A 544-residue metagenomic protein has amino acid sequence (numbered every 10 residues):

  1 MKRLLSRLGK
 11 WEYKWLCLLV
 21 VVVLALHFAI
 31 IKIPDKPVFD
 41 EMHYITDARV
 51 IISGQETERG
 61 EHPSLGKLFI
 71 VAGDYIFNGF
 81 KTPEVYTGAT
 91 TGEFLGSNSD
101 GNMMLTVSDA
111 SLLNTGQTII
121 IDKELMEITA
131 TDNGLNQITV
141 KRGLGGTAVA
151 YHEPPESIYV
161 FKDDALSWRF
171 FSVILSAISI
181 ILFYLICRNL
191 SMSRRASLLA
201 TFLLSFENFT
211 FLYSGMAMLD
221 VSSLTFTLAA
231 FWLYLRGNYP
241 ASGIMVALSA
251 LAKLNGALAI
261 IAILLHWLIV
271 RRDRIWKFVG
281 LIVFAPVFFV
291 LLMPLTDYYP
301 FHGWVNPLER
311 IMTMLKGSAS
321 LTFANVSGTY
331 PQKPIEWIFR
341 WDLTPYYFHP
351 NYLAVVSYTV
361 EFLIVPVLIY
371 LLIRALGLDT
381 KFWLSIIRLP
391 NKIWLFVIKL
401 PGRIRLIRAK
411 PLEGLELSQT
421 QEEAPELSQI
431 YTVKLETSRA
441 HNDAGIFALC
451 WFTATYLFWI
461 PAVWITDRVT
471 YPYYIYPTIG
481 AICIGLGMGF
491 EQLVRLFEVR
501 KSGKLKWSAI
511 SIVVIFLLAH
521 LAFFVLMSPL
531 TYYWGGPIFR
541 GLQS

Functional and structural regions predicted by a protein language model:
M1-L5, L235-R236, A241-S242, V246 (+2 more regions): Perimembrane helix-loop-helix junctions
V20-V23, A200-S205, W232, V246 (+1 more regions): Short helix- or helix-capping micro-motifs that position conserved polar/aromatic residues at function-defining sites
V21, L166-S191, L198, A229 (+1 more regions): Transmembrane-helix motifs of polytopic, lipid-linked glycan transferases
V38-F39, F209-D220: Short acidic/glycine- and proline-prone juxtamembrane loop motifs at membrane-interface regions of multi-pass membrane
T82-E153: Autoprocessing Asn-cyclization modules and mimics
S222-A241, M245, A481-G485: Specific aromatic-rich, kink-prone transmembrane helix
W267-L368, I373, G377-K381, L415-S418 (+5 more regions): Transmembrane-lumen/periplasm boundary regions of multi-pass, lipid-linked membrane glycan transferases
L281, L321, L389, I393 (+5 more regions): Transmembrane helical bundles and short interhelical boundary loops of multi-pass, membrane-embedded
